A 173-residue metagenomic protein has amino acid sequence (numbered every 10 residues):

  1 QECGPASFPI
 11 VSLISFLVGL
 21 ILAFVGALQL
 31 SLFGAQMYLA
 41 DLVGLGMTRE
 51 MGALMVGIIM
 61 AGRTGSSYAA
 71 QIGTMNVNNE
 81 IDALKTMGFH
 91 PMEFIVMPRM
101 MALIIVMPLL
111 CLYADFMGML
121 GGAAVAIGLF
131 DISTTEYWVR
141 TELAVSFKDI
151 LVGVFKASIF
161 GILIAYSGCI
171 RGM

Functional and structural regions predicted by a protein language model:
E2, A6, I10, F33-A70 (+2 more regions): Loop-to-helix entry region at the N-terminal start of transmembrane alpha-helices in multi-pass membrane transporters
I14-I21, G57, A61, M97-A126 (+1 more regions): Hydrophobic alpha-helical transmembrane segments that constitute the membrane-spanning cores of multi-pass membrane
S15-F16, M51-M55, E93, V139: Short hydrophobic/aromatic-rich motifs at helix boundaries and adjacent loops
I21-T48, D115-V154, S158, S167-M173: Membrane-interfacial helix-loop-helix connectors in multipass membrane proteins
G62-I72, N78, G121, Y166-I170: Membrane-embedded alpha-helices of multi-pass transport/permease systems
Q71-M97: Short cytoplasmic-facing helical segments at TM-TM junctions of multi-pass membrane proteins
